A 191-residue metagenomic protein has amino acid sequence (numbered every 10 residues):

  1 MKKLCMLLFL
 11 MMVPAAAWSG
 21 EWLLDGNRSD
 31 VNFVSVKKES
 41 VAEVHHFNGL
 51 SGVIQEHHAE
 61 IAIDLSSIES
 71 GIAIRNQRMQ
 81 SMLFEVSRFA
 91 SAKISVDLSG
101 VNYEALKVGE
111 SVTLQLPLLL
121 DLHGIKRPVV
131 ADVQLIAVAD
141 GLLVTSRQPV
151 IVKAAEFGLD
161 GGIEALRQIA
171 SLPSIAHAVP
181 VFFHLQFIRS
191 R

Functional and structural regions predicted by a protein language model:
M1-L4: Positively charged n-region of N-terminal signal peptides that target proteins for export
M6-L8: Sec-dependent N-terminal signal peptides
M12-P14: N-terminal signal peptide c-region/cleavage motif recognized by signal peptidases
W18-R191: Low-complexity, acidic/polar, glycine-enriched regions of mature
